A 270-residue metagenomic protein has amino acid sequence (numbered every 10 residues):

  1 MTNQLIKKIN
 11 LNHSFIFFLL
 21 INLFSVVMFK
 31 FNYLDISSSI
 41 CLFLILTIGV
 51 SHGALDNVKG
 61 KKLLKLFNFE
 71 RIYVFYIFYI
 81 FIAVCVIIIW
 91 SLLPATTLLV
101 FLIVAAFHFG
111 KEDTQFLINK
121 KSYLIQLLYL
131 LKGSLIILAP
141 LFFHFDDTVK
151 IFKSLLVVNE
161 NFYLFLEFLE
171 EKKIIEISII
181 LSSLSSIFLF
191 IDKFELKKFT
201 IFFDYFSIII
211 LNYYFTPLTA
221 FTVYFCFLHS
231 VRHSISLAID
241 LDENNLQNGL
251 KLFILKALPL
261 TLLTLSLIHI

Functional and structural regions predicted by a protein language model:
T2-F18, R71: N-terminal membrane topogenic signal
L20-V26, F78-I87, L184-S185, F202-L211: Hydrophobic, membrane-inserted alpha-helices
F24-S39: Short, hydrophobic transmembrane alpha-helix segments
G53-L63, F107-N119, L184-L196, S234-A238: C-terminal ends of transmembrane helices
C85-F143, K150-K153, V157-E160: Membrane-interface helix-loop-helix junctions at boundaries between adjacent transmembrane segments
A106-F107, E112, L128-T148, K172-L189 (+2 more regions): Alpha-helical transmembrane segments of multi-pass integral membrane proteins
Y224-L241: Predominantly late transmembrane helices and immediately cytosolic-facing juxtamembrane segments
I268-I270: Conserved small/polar residues in nucleotide/adenosyl-binding loops
